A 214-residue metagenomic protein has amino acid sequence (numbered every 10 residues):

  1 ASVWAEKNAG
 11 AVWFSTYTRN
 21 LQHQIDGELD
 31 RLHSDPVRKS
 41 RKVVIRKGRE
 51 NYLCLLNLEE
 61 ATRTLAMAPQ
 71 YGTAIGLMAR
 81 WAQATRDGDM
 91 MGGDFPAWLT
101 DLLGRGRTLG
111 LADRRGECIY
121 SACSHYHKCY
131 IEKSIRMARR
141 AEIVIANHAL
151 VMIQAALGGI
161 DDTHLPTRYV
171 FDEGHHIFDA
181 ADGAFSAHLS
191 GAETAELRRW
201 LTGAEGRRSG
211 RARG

Functional and structural regions predicted by a protein language model:
A1: Walker A/P-loop
A9-V12, T16-E142, R199-T202, G206-G214: A substrate-engagement module of RecA-like helicase motors
E28-H33, E59-T64, G158-H164, G183-A195: Short secondary-structure boundary/capping segments
L103, V151-M152, I177: Glycine-rich nucleotide phosphate-binding loop and flanking beta-alpha elements of Rossmann-like dinucleotide-binding
H125-I135, A146-L165: Conserved RecA-like ASCE ATPase "motif II neighborhood" in helicase/translocase motors
A141, H148, E173-H175, A181: Conserved Walker B
Y169-F171: Walker B beta-strand of ABC/ABC-like P-loop ATPase nucleotide-binding domains, specifically the conserved hydrophobic
H175, A180-G214: Conserved phosphoryl-transfer catalytic core
